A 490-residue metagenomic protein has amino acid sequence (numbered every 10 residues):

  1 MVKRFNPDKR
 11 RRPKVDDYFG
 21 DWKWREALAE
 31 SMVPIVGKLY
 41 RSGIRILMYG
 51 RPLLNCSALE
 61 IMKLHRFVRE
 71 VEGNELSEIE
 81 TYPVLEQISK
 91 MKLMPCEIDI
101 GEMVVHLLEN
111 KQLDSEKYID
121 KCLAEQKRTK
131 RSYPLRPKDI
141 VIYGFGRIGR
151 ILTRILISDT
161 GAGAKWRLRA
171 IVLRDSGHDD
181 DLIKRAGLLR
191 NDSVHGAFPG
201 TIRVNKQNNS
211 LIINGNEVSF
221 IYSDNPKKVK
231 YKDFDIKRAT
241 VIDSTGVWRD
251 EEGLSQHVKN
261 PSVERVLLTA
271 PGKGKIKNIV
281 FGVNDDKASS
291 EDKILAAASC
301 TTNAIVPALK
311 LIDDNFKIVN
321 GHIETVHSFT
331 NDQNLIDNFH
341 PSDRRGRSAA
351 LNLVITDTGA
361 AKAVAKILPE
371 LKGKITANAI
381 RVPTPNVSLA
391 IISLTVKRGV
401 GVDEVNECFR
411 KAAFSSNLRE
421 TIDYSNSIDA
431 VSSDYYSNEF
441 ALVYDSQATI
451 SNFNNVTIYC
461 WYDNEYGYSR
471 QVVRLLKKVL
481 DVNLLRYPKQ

Functional and structural regions predicted by a protein language model:
V2-M62, N315-F453: C-terminal substrate-binding/catalytic lobe of Rossmann-fold NAD(P)-dependent dehydrogenases
V2-N334, S342, R474-L475, V482 (+1 more regions): N-terminal Rossmann-like NAD(P) cofactor-binding subdomain of oxidoreductases, focused on the glycine-rich
N303, G399-V400, Y466-G467: A generic structural signal for alpha-helix starts
R381-P385, W461-Y468: Glycine-rich phosphate/pyrophosphate-binding beta-alpha loops
N452-F453, N464-Y466, L476: A generic transmembrane alpha-helix motif of multi-pass inner-membrane proteins
